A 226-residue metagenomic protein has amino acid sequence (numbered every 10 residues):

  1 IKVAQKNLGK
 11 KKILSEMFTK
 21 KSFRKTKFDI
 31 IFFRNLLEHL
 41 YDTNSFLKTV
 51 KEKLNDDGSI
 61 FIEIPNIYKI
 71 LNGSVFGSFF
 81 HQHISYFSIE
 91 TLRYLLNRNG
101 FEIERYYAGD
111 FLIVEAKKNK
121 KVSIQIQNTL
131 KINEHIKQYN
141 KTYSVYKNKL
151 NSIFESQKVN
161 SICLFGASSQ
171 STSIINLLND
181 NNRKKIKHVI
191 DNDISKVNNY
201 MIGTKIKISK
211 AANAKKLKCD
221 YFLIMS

Functional and structural regions predicted by a protein language model:
I1-K6, F80, S85, T142-I153: Extended interfacial segments that mediate partner engagement and assembly in macromolecular machines
I1-S74, Y86-E104, V114-K118, T172-S173 (+2 more regions): Conserved SAM-binding loop
G9-L14, S78-H81, N181, I206: Short, hinge-like loop/turn segments at secondary-structure boundaries
S74-F80, E134: Short glycine/proline- and charge-enriched loop/turn segments that cap or connect secondary-structure elements
Y107: Class I S-adenosyl-L-methionine
I113-S226: Hydrophobic, well-ordered beta-alpha structural blocks that scaffold small-molecule cofactor pockets
